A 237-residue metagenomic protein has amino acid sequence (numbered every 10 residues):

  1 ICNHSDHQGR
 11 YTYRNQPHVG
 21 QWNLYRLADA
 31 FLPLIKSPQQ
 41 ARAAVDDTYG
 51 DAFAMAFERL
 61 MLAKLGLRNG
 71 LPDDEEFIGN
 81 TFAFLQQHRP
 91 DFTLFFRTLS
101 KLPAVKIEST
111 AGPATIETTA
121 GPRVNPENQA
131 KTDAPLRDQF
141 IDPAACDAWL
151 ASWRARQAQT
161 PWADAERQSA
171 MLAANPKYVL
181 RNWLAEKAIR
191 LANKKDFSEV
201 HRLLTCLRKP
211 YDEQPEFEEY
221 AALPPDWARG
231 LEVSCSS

Functional and structural regions predicted by a protein language model:
C2, D6-S237: Regulatory N- and C-terminal appendages and interdomain linkers associated with kinase/kinase-like NTP transferase
